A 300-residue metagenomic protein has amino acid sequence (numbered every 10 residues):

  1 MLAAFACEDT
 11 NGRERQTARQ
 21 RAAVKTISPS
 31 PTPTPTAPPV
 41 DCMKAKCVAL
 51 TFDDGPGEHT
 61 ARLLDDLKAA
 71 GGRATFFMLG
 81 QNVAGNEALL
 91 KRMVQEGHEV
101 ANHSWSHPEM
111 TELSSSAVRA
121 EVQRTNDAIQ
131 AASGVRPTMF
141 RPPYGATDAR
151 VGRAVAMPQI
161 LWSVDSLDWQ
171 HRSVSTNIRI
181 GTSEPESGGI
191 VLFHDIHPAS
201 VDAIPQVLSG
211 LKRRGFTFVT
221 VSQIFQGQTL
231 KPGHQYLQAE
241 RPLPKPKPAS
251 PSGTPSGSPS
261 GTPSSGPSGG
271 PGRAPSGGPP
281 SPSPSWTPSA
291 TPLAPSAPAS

Functional and structural regions predicted by a protein language model:
A3-A6: C-terminal motif of bacterial Sec signal peptides marking the signal peptidase cleavage site
N11-T32: Short, low-complexity, disordered segments immediately C-terminal to signal peptides in bacterial exported proteins
V24, P39-C42, A70, V83-A84 (+7 more regions): C-terminal domain-boundary segment and adjacent tail
K25-R124, A128, G210, Q226: Active-site beta->alpha N-cap acidic-glycine motif
V48-F52, A74-M78, E99-S104, T138-P142 (+3 more regions): Structural recognition of the beta-strand scaffold that forms the well-ordered cores of secreted hydrolase catalytic
G71, G97, S133, A156-Q159 (+1 more regions): Glycine-centered loop/turn motif at secondary-structure junctions
L90-R92, S116-V118, S175-N177, G233-Q238: Short low-complexity, flexible loop/linker segments enriched in glycine and/or proline with clustered acidic
P108-V135, Y144-G189, S200-A203: Alpha-helical scaffold elements lining the catalytic groove of polysaccharide deacetylases
